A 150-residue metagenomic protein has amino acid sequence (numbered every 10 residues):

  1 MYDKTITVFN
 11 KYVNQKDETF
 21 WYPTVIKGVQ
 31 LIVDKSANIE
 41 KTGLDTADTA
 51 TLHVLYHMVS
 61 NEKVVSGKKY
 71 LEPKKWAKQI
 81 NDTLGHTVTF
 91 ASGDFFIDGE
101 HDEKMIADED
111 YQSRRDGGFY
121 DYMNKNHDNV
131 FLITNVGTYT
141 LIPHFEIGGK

Functional and structural regions predicted by a protein language model:
M1-K27, I32-D34, K41: N-terminal intrinsically disordered, low-complexity, charge/repeat-rich segments that act as generic
P23-K150: Short, conserved turn/kink motifs that form compact alpha/beta structural patches or helix kinks used as
